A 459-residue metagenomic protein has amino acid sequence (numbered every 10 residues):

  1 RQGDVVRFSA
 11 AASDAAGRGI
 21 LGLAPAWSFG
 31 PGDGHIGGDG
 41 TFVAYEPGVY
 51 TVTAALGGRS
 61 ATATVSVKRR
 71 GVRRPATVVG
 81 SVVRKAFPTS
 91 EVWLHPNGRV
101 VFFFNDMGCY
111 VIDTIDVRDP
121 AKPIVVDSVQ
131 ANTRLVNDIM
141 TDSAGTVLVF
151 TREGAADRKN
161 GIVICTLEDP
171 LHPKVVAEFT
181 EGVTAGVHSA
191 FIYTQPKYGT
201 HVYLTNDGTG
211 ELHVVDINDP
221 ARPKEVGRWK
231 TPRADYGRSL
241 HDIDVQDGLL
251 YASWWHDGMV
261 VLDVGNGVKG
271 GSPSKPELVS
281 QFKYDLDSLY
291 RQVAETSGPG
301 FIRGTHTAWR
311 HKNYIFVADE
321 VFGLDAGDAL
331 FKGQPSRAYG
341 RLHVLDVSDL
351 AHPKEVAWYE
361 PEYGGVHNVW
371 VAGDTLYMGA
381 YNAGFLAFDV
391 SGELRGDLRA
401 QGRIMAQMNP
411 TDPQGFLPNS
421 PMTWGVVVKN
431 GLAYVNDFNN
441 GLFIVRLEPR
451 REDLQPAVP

Functional and structural regions predicted by a protein language model:
R1-V72: Extracytoplasmic soluble-region selector
T64-P459: Feature marking well-ordered beta-strand scaffolds used for ligand recognition
